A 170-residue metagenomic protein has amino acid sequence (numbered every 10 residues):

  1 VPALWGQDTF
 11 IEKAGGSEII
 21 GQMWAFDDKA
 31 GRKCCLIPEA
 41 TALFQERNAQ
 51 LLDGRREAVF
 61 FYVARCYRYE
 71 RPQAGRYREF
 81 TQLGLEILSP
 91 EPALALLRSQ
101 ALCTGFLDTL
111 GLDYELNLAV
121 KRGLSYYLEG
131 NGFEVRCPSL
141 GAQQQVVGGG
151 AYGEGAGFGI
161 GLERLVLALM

Functional and structural regions predicted by a protein language model:
V1-M170: TRNA-recognition modules of translation machinery and tRNA-sensing kinases, especially anticodon-binding
